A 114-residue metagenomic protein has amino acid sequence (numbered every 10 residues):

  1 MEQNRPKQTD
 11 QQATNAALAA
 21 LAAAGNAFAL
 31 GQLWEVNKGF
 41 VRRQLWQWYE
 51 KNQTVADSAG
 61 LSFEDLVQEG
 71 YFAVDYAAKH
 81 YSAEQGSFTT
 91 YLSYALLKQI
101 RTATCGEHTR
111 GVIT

Functional and structural regions predicted by a protein language model:
M1-R110: Alpha-helical promoter-recognition and RNA polymerase-docking modules of transcription initiation factors, dominated by
V112-T114: Short, intrinsically disordered, charge-balanced linker/junction segments flanking boundaries in proteins
